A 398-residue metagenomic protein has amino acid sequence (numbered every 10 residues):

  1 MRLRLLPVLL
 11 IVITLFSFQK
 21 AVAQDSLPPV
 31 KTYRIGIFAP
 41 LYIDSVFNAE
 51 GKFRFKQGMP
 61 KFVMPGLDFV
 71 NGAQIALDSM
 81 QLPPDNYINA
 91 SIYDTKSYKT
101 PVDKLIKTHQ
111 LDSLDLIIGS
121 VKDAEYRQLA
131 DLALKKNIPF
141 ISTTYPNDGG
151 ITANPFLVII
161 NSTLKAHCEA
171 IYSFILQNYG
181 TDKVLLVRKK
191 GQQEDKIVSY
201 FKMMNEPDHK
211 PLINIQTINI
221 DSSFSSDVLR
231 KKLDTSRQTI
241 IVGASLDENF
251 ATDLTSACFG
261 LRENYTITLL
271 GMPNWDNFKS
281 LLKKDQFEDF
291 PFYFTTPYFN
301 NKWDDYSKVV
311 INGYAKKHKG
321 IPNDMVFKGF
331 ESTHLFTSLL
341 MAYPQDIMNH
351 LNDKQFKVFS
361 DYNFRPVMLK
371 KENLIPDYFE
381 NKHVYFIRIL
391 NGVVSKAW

Functional and structural regions predicted by a protein language model:
R2-V8, V12, A21-W398: Extracytosolic ligand-binding ectodomains
